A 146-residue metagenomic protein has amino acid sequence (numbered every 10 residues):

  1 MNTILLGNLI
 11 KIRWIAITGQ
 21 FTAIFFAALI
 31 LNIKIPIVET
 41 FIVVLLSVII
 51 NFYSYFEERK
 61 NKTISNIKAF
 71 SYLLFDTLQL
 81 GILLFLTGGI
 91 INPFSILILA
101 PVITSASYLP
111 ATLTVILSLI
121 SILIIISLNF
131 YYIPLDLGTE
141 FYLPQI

Functional and structural regions predicted by a protein language model:
M1-L5: Short, Lys/Arg-rich, polar N-terminal cytosolic tail immediately upstream of the first transmembrane signal-anchor
L6, T18, T22-V44, K60-A69 (+2 more regions): Alpha-helical transmembrane segments and their interfaces in multipass membrane proteins
I17-F21, L74-L80: Core segments of transmembrane alpha-helices that mediate helix-helix packing or line hydrophobic substrate/ligand
V44-I49, L74-L78, P93-P101, I146: Membrane-embedded alpha-helical segments of multi-pass membrane proteins, especially the transmembrane helices
S47-K62: Canonical alpha-helical transmembrane segments
S47-N51, I103-A106, I125: Alpha-helical transmembrane segments of multi-pass membrane proteins
Q79-I90, I96-I116: Generic transmembrane alpha-helix motif of multi-pass integral membrane proteins
